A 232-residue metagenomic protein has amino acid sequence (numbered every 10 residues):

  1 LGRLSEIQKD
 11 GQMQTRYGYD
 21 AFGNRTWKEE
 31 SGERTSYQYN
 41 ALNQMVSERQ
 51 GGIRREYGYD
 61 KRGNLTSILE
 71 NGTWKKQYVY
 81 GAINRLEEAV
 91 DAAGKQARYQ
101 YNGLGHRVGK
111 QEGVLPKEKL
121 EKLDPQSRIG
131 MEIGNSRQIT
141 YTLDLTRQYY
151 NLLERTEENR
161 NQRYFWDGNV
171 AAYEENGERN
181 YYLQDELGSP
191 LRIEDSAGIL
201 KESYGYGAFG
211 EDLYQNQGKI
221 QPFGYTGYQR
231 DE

Functional and structural regions predicted by a protein language model:
L1, E6-G11, W27-E33, S47-G52 (+8 more regions): Beta-turn initiation residues at beta-strand->coil junctions
L1-E6, T15-N24, R34-Q44, R55-N64 (+7 more regions): Aromatic-rich beta-strand edge motifs centered on tyrosine
W27, S31-Y39, V46, N176-E232: A motif-centric feature for acidic-aromatic and gly/ser/thr-rich catalytic loops and repeats
R49, P116-Q138, G227-Y228: Polar low-complexity intrinsically disordered regions
R107-K110, F223: A short, Trp-centered hydrophobic/proline-enriched beta-strand micro-motif
Y149-L153, Q221-G224: Short, hydrophobic/aromatic-rich segments at coil-to-beta transitions
